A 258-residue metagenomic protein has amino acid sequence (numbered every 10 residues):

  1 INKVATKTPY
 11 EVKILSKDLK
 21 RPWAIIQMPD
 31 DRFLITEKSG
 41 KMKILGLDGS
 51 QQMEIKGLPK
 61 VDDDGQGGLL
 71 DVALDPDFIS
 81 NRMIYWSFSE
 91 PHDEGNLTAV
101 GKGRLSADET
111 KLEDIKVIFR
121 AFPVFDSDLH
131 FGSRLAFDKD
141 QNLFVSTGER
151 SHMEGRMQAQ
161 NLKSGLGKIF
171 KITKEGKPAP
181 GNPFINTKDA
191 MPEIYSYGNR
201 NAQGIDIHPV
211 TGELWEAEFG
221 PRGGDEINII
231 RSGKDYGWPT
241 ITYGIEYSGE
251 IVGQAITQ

Functional and structural regions predicted by a protein language model:
I1-A5, G67-L69, D77-I79, E149-Q258: Beta-propeller domain segments
I1-M153, G204-I207, G212-G220: Acidic, Gly/Ser/Thr-rich repeat motifs that build Ca2+-stabilized beta-propeller blades
